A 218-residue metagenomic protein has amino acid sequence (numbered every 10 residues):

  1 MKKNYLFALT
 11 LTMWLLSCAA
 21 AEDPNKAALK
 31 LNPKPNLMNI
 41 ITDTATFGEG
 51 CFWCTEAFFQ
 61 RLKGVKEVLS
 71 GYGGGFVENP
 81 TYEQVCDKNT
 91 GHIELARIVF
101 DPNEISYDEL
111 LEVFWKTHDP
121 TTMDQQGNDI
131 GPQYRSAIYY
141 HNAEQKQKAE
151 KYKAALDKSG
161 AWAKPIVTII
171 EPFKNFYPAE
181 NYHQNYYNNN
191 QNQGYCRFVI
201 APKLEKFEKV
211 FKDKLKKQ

Functional and structural regions predicted by a protein language model:
M1-A27: Bacterial Sec-dependent N-terminal signal peptides
C18-Q218: Flexible coil/turn and secondary-structure edge motifs
